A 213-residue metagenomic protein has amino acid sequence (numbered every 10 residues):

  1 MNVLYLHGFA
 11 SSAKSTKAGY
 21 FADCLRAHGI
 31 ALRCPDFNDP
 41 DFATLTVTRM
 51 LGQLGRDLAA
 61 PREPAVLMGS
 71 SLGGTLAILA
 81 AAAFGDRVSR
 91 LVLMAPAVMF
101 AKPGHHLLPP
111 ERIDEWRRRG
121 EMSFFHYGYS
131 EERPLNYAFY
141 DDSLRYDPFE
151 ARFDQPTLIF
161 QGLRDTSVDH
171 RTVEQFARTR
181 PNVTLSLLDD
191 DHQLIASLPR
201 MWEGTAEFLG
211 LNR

Functional and structural regions predicted by a protein language model:
M1-F37: Short, surface-exposed "cap/lid" segments of acyl-processing enzymes
S15-A22, T48, H170-E174: Short, surface-exposed alpha-helical segments at coil->helix boundaries
C34-P40, P96, D190: Active-site loop/turn elements of alpha/beta-hydrolase fold enzymes, especially the short glycine-/histidine-rich
D41-A60: Alpha/beta-hydrolase active-site loop
P61-S71: Alpha/beta-hydrolase fold nucleophile elbow
G74-D86, L91: Short glycine-enriched nucleophile-adjacent loop and the immediately C-terminal alpha-helix near the catalytic center
R87-T179, V183-R213: The alpha/beta-hydrolase serine catalytic core
